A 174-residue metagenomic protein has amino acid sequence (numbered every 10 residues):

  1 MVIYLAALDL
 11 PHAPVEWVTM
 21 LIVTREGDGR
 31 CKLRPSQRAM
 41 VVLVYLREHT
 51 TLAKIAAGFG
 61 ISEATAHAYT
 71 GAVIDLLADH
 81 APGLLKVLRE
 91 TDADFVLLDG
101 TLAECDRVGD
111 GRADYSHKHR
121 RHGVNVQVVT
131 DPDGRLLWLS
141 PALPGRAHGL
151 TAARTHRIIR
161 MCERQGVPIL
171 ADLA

Functional and structural regions predicted by a protein language model:
M1-G29: Charged, often Cys/His-bearing segments associated with DNA-binding zinc-finger transcription factors
A7, R30-C31, V44, F59-S62 (+1 more regions): Short secondary-structure transition/capping motifs
G29, L43, P141-P144: Conserved short-loop catalytic and cofactor-binding motifs
R34-E48: Short, amphipathic alpha-helical "recognition" segments used to contact nucleic acids or chromatin
P35, K54-G71, D75-A174: Short, well-ordered secondary-structure "scaffold" segments embedded in the functional core of diverse domains
